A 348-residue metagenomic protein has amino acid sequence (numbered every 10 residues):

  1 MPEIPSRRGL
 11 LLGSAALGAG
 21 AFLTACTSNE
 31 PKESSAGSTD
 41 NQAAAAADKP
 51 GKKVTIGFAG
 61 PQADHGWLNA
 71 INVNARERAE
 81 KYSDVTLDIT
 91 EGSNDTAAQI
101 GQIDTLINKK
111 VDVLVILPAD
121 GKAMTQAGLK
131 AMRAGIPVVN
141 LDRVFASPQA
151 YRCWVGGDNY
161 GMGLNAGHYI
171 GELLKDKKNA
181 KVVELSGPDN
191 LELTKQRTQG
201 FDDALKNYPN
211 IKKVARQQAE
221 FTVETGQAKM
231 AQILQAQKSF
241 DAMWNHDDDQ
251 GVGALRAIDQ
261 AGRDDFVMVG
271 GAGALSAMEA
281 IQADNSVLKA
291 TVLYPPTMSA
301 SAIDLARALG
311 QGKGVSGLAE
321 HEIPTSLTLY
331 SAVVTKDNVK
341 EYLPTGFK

Functional and structural regions predicted by a protein language model:
M1-G18: N-terminal secretory signal peptides and thylakoid transit peptides that target proteins across membranes
C26-A36: Bacterial lipoprotein signal-peptidase II cleavage site
G37-V54, L185, D189, L193 (+3 more regions): Hinge/cleft segment of the Venus flytrap/periplasmic-binding protein
D48-Y82, L87-T105, V111, L117-G121 (+3 more regions): Extracytoplasmic "Venus flytrap"
W67-E80, M162-Y169, E192-I211, T225 (+3 more regions): Short, solvent-exposed amphipathic alpha-helices that sit in or adjacent to ligand/effector-binding or catalytic
Q99, V155-A180, T225-Q227, G273-M278 (+1 more regions): Hydrophobic alpha-helical segments within soluble ligand-binding/sensing domains
I116-R133, F201, A219-E279: Hydrophobic alpha-helical
K122-G161, E172, K181, L275-V287: Flexible loop/hinge segments that line or gate small-molecule binding clefts
